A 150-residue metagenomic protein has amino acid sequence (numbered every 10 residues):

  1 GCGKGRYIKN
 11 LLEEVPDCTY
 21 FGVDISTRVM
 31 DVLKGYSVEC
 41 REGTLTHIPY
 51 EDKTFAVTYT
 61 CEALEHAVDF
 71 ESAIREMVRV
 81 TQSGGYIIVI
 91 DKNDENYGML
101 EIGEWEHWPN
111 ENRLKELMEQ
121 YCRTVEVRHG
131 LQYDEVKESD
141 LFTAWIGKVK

Functional and structural regions predicted by a protein language model:
G1: Conserved S-adenosyl-L-methionine
K4-H47: Class I SAM-dependent methyltransferase SAM/SAH-binding core
Y59: A conserved beta-strand element that flanks and buttresses the S-adenosyl-L-methionine
E62-A63: Short catalytic micro-motifs in class I SAM-dependent methyltransferases
E71-S83: A short glycine-rich, Lys/Arg-flanked "PGG" loop and its adjoining helix->strand segment in the class I
I88-E111: Conserved class I S-adenosyl-L-methionine
R123-Y133: Conserved S-adenosyl-L-methionine
L131-K150: Core SAM-dependent methyltransferase catalytic element
